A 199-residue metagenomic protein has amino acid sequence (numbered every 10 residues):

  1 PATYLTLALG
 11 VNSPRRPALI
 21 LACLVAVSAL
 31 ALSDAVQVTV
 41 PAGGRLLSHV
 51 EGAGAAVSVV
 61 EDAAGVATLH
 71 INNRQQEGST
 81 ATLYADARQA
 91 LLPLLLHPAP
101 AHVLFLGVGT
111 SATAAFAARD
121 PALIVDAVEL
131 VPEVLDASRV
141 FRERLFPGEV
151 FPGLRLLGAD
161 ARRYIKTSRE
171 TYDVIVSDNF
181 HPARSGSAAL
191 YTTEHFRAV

Functional and structural regions predicted by a protein language model:
P1, L9, A22-V25, E61 (+5 more regions): Active-site proximal loops enriched in glycine and acidic residues that flank catalytic Cys/His/Asp and coordinate
T3-E77, L83, A87-A90: Basic, ligand-binding patches in group-transfer machinery, especially extracytoplasmic/periplasmic segments
T82-V199: The AdoMet/dcAdoMet-binding core of the Class I SAM-like
